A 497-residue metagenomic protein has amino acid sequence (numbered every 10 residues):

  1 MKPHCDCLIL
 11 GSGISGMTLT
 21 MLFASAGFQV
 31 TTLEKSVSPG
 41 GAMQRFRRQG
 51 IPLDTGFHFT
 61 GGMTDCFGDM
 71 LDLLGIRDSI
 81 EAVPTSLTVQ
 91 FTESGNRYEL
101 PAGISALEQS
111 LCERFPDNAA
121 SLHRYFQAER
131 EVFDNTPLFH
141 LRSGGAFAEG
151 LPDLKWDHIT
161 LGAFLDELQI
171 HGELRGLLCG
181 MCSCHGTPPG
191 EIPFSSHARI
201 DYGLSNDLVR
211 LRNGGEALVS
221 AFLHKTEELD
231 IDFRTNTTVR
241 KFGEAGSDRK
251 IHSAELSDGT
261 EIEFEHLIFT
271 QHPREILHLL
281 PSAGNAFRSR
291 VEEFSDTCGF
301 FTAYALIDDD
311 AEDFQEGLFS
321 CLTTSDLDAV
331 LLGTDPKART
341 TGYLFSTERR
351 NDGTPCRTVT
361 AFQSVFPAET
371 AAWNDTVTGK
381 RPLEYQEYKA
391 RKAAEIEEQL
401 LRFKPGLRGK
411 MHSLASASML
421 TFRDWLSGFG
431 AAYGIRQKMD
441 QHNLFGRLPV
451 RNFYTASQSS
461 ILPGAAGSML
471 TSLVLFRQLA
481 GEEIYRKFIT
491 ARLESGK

Functional and structural regions predicted by a protein language model:
K2-A128: N-terminal glycine-rich phosphate/pyrophosphate-binding loop and immediately adjacent elements
S94-I192: Rossmann-like flavin
R175-H185, R402-L462: A glycine-rich dinucleotide-binding beta-alpha-beta segment and adjacent secondary-structure elements that constitute
A198-I251: Helical element adjacent to the flavin cofactor pocket in flavoenzyme catalytic cores
R240-T354, G496: Mid-domain catalytic core of redox enzymes that form a hydrophobic substrate pocket/lid adjacent to a catalytic redox
D309-A417: C-terminal segments that line or cap access tunnels to active or ligand-binding sites in enzymes and enzyme-associated
A456-E483: A conserved FAD-binding loop/helix module that cradles the flavin
G481-K497: Active-site-proximal substrate-binding core of FAD-dependent oxidoreductases
